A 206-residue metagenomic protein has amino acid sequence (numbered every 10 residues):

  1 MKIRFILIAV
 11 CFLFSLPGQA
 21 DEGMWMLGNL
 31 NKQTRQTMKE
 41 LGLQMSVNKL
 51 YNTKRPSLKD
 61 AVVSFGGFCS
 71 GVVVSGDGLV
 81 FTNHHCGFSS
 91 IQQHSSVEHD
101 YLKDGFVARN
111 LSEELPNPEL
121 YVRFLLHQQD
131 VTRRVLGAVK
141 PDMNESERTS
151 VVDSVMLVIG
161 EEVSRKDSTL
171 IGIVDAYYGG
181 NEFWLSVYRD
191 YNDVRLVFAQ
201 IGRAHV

Functional and structural regions predicted by a protein language model:
M1-K2: N-terminal secretory signal peptides that target proteins for export/translocation
F5-F14: Sec-dependent N-terminal signal peptides
L16-H205: Terminal presequence/propeptide segments associated with secretion/organelle targeting and zymogen/polyprotein
